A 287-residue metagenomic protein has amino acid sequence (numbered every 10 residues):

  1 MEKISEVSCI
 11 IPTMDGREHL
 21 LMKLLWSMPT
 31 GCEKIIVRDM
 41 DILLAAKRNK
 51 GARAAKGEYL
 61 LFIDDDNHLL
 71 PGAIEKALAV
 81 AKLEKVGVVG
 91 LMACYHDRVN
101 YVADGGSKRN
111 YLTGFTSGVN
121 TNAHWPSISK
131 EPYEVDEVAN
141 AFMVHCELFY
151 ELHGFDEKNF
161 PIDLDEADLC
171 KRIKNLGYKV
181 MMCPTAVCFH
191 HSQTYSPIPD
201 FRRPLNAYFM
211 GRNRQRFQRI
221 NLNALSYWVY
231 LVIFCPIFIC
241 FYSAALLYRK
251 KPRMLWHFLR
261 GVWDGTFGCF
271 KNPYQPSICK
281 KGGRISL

Functional and structural regions predicted by a protein language model:
M1-S27: N-proximal low-complexity "stem/linker" segments adjacent to membrane-targeting elements
D41-A55: Glycine-rich, basic loop-to-helix element that forms the pyrophosphate-binding segment of sugar-nucleotide handling
L60: Short aromatic/hydrophobic "clamp" motif used to bind/position activated sugar donors
D64-H68: The conserved acidic donor/metal-binding loop of glycosyltransferases
G72-L112: Conserved donor NDP-sugar-binding/catalytic core segment of glycosyltransferases
A123-V144, I198: A recurrent flexible, glycine/aromatic-enriched loop bordering the glycosyltransferase active site that acts as
D136-V144, L148-H153, K158-V187: A short, conserved alpha-helix in the catalytic core of glycosyltransferases
L205-F209, A224-L287: Non-catalytic, C-terminal membrane-associated alpha-helical segments of glycosyltransferases
